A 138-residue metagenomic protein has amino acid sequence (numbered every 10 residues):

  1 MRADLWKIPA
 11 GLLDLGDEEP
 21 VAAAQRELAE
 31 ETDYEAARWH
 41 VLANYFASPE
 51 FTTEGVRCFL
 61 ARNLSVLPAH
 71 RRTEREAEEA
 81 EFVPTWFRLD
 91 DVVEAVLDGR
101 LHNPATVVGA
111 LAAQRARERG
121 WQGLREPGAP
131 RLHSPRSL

Functional and structural regions predicted by a protein language model:
M1, K7, A29, D33-H70: Active-site segment of metal-dependent pyrophosphate-handling enzymes, primarily the Nudix hydrolase catalytic core
M1-R26, E30, P68, R72-E78 (+1 more regions): Conserved Nudix-box catalytic region and its N-terminal flanking loop in Nudix hydrolases and closely related
D4, V41, P49-T52, V56-R57 (+1 more regions): Nudix hydrolase/Nudix homology domain
L15, E19, F46, V83: A short glycine-/small-residue-rich loop at the edge of a beta-strand within enzyme catalytic domains
D17, R62-V66, L89-D90, A116: Short loop segments at secondary-structure junctions
